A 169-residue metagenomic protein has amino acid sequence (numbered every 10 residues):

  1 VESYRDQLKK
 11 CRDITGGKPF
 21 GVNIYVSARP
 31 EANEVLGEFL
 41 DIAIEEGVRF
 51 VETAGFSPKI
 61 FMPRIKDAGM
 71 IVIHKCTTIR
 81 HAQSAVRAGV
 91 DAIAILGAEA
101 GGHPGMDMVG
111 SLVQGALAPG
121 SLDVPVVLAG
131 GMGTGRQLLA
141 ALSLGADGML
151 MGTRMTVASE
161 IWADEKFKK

Functional and structural regions predicted by a protein language model:
V1-S121: Active-site entrance/lid segments in N-terminal catalytic domains of soluble metabolic enzymes
V26, A98-E99, G131-M132, R154-M155: Acidic, glycine-rich active-site loops and adjacent beta-strand->loop/helix elements that engage anionic groups
K75, G130-G131: Conserved acidic functional residues
G105-S111, G115-V127, G133-K169: Conserved active-site-proximal phosphate/metal-binding subdomains
